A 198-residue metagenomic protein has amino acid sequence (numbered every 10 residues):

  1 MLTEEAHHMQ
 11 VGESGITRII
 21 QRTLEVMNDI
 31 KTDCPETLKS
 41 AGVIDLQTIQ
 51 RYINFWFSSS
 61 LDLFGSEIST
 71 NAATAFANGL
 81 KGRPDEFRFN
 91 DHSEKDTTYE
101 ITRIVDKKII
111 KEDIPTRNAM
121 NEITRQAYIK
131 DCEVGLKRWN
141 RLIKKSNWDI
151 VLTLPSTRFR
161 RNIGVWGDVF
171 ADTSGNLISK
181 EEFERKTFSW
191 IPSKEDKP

Functional and structural regions predicted by a protein language model:
M1-E4, H8-D29, D33-P35: Active-site-proximal binding-pocket segments
N28-P198: Extended, helix-rich structural scaffolds rather than catalytic motifs
